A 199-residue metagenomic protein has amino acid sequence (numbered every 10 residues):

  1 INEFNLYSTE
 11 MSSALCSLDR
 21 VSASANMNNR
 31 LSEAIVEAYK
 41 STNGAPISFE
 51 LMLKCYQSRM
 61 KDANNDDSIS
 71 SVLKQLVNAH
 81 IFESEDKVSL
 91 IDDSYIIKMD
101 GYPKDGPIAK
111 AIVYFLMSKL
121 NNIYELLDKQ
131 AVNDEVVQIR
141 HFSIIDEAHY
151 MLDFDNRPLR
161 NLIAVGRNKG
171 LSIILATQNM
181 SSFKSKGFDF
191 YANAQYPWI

Functional and structural regions predicted by a protein language model:
I1, G101-I199: Conserved P-loop NTPase motor cores
I1-D86, L90-Y95: Helical/strand "switch-coupling" subdomains that flank nucleotide/phosphate-binding cores, especially in P-loop NTPases
S68, I91-G101, P107, A111: Extended, charge-rich low-complexity regions and/or helical-solenoid scaffolds
